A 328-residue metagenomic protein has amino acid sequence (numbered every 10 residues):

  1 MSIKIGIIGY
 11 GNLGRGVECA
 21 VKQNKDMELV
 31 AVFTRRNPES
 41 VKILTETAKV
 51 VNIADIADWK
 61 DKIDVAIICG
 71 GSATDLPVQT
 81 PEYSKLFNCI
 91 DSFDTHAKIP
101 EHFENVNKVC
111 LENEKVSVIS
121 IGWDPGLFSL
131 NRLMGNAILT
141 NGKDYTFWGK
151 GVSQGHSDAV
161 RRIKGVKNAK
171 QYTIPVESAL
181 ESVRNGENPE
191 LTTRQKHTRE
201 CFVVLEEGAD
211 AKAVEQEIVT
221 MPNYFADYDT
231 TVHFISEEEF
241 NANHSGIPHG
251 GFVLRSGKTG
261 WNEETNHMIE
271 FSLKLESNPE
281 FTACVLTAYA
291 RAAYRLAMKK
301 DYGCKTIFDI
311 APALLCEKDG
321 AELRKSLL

Functional and structural regions predicted by a protein language model:
K4, G16, Q23-L29, F33-A54 (+1 more regions): C-terminal substrate-binding/catalytic lobe of Rossmann-fold NAD(P)-dependent oxidoreductases
Y10-G11: Glycine-rich Rossmann-fold phosphate-binding loop(s) that bind the pyrophosphate of adenine dinucleotide cofactors
I56-V65, A73-S92: Rossmann-fold NAD(P) dinucleotide-binding segment
D91-S92, S117-I121, F147, K170-Q171: General beta-strand structural signal in soluble alpha/beta enzymes
F93-S117: Rossmann-fold NAD(P)-binding glycine/threonine-rich loop
L127-K143, D158-N168, A292: Oxidoreductase and adenylate-handling cofactor-binding alpha/beta cores
E270-L328: NAD(P)-dependent Rossmann-like dehydrogenase/reductase catalytic/cofactor-binding core
